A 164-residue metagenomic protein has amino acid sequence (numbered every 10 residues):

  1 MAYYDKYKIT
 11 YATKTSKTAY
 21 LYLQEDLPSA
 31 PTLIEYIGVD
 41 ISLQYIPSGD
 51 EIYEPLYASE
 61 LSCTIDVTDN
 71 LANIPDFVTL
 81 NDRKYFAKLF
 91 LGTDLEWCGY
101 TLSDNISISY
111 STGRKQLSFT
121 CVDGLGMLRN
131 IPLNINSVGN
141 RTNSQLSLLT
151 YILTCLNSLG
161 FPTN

Functional and structural regions predicted by a protein language model:
M1-T142, L146: Assembly/oligomerization scaffold segments
R129, I152-N164: N-terminal export/assembly leaders
Q145, L149-L153: Hydrophobic, well-ordered secondary-structure segments
